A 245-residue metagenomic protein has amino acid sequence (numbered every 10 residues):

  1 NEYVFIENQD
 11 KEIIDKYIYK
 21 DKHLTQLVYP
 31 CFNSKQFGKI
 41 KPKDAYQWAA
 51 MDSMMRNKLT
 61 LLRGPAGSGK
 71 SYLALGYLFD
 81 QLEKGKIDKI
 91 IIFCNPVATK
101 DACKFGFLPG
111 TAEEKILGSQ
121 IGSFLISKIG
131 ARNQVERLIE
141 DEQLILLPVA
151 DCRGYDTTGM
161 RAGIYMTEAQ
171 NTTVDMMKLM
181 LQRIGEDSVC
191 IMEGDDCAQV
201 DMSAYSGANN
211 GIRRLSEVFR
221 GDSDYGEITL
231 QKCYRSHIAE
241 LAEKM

Functional and structural regions predicted by a protein language model:
N1-W48, D52: Feature 3881 marks metal-assisted phosphotransfer/nuclease machinery and their flanking interaction elements
Q36-M166, Q170-M245: Conserved helicase motor core of SF1/SF2 NTP-dependent helicases
